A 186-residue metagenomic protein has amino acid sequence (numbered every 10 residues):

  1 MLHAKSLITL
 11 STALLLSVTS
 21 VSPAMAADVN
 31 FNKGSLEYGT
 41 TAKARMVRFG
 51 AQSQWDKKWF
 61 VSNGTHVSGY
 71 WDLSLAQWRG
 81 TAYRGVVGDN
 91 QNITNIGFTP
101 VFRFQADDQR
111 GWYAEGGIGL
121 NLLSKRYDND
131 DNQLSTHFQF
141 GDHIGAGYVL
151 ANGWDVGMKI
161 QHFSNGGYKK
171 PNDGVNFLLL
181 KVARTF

Functional and structural regions predicted by a protein language model:
M1-D28: Cleavable N-terminal export/targeting peptides
P23-F31, D56-V67, A106-Y113, G153: Short loop/turn motifs that connect adjacent beta-strands in outer-membrane beta-barrel proteins
N30, G64, G147-F186: Predominantly the C-terminal beta-signal and adjacent terminal strand-loop region of outer-membrane beta-barrel
N30, K43-F49, N92-F98, F138-D142 (+1 more regions): Residues that define the transmembrane beta-barrel architecture of outer-membrane proteins
N30-L36, V47-F49, T65-L73, I96 (+3 more regions): Transmembrane beta-strands of outer-membrane beta-barrel proteins
S35-Y38, G85-D89, D128-N132, N165-K169: Extracellular loop and loop/strand-boundary signature of outer-membrane beta-barrel proteins
L36-Y38, F49-K57, F98-F104, G116-L120 (+2 more regions): Residues on the lipid-exposed face of transmembrane beta-strands in outer-membrane beta-barrel proteins
Y38-A44, S53-W55, L73-R79, I118-S124 (+2 more regions): Transmembrane beta-strands of outer-membrane beta-barrel pores
